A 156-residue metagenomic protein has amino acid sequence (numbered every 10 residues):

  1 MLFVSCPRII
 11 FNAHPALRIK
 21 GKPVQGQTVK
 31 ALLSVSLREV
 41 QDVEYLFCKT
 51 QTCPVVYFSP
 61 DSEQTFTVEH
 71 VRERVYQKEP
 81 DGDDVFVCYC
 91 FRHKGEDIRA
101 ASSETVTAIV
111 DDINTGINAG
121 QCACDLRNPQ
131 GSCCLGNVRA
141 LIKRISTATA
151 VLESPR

Functional and structural regions predicted by a protein language model:
M1-F3, Q25-S36, V68-E73: Short Cys/His-rich Zn2+-coordinating modules
F3-R8, E39-F47, Q77-D84, V106-L126: Immediate flanking context of iron-sulfur cluster ligation sites
I10-L17, C48-T50, C88: Short cysteine-rich clusters marking metal-coordination/redox-active sites
P15-V40, T105: Short recognition patches in nucleic-acid-associated and regulatory proteins
L17-V24, T52-P60, K94: Cys/His-rich microdomains that often coordinate metals
Q41-F66: Short metal-binding segments enriched for Cys and/or His
T65-G95: Extended interfacial segments that mediate partner engagement and assembly in macromolecular machines
T115-R156: Long, compositionally biased
